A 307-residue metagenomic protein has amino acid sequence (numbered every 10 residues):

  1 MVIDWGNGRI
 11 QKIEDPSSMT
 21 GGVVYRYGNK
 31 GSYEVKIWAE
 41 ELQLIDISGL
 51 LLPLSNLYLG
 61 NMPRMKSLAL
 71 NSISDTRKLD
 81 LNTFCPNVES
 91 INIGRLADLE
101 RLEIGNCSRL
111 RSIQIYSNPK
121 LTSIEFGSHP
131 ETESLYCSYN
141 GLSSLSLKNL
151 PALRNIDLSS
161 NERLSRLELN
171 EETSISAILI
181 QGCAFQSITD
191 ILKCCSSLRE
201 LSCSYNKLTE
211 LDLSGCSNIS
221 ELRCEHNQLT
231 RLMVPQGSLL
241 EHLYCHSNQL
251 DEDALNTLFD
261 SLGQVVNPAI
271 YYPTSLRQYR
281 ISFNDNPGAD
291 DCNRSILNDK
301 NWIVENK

Functional and structural regions predicted by a protein language model:
V2-D4: Beta-strand signatures of extracellular beta-sandwich domains
R9-K78, N82-E89, C195: LRR N-terminal entry segment and analogous cap-like coil->beta motifs
A39, G49, S72, T83 (+12 more regions): Residues on the solvent-exposed faces and adjacent turns of beta-rich solenoids used to engage binding targets
L42, L54, M65, T76 (+17 more regions): Conserved hydrophobic position(s) of the canonical leucine-rich repeat
I45, L57, K66-L70, L79 (+13 more regions): Conserved hydrophobic beta-strand positions in leucine-rich repeat
L59-N61, L79-C85, I104-C107, E125-P130 (+7 more regions): A structural signal for leucine-rich repeat
N140, N161, C183, N206 (+3 more regions): Consensus "Asn ladder" position of solenoid repeat domains
Q236-K307: Leucine-rich solenoid repeat scaffolds
